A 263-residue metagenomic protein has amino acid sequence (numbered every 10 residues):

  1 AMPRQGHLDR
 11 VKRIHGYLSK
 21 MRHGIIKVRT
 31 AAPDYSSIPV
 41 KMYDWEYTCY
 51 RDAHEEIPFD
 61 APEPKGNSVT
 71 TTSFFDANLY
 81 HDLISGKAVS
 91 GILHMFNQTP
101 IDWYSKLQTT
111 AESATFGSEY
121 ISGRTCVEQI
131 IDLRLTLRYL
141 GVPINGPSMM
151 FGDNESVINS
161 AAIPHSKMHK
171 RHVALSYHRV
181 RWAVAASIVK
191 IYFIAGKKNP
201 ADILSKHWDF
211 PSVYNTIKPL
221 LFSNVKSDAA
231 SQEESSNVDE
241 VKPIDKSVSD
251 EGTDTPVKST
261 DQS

Functional and structural regions predicted by a protein language model:
A1-M2, D34-S36, Y80-L83, I101-D102 (+2 more regions): Flexible loop/turn segments at secondary-structure boundaries
A1-S37, A195, S205: C-terminal reverse transcriptase regions that engage the nucleic-acid substrate
M2, V69-T70, T109-S263: RNase H-like nuclease module associated with reverse transcription
I14, K87-V89, R171-H172: Conserved, well-ordered active-site substructure
L18-I25, M42, E46-C49, N78-D82 (+6 more regions): Alpha-helix capping/termination and helix-coil
I26-A31, Y35-A77: Flexible, glycine/threonine-enriched loop-and-boundary segments that flank and lead into catalytic domains of large
R29-A31, F74-D76, M95-N97, Y104 (+2 more regions): Generic beta-strand/beta-sheet core signal
K65-F116: RNase H-like nuclease fold core
